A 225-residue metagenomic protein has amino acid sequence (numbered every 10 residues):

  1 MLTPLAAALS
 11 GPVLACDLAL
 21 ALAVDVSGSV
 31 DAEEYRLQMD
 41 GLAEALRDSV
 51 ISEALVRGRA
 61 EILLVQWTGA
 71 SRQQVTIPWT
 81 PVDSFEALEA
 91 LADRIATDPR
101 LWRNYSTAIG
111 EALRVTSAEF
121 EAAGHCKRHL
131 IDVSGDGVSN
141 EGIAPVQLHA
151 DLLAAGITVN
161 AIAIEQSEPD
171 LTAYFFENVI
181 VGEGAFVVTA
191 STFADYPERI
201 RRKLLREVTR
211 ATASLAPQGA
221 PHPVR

Functional and structural regions predicted by a protein language model:
C16-P78, A112-L113, L130-S134, N160-I162: Von Willebrand factor
A23-E33, I62, P78, I95-S106 (+4 more regions): Second-shell loop/turn segments in exported
D25-S27, T116-S117, K127-E141, V179: DG-centered beta-turn motif at the end of beta-strands
D40-I51, G69, S117-H125, S139 (+5 more regions): Sec-exported extracytoplasmic/periplasmic mature domains
Q74, P81-V82, E86-H129, A161-L171 (+2 more regions): Von Willebrand factor
G137-N178: VWA/integrin I-like adhesion module and closely mimicked acidic/polar interface patches used
S167-S214: Von Willebrand factor A/integrin I-like adhesion domains
